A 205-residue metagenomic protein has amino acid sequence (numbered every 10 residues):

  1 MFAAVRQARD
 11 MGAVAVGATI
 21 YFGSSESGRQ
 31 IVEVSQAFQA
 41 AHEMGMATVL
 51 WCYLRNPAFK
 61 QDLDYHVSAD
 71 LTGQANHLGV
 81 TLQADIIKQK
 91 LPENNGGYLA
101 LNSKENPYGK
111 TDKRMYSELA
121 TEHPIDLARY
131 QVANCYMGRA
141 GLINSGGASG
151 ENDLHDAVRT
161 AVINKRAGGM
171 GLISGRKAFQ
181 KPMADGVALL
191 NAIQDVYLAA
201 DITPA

Functional and structural regions predicted by a protein language model:
M1-I143, E151, H155-G171: Alpha/beta enzyme core
G146: Residues at the C-termini of beta-strands that transition into short coil/loop
S149, A178-F179: Short, glycine-/Ser/Thr-/acidic-enriched flexible segments
A167-G168, F179-A205: C-terminal helical cap(s) of enzyme catalytic domains, especially alpha/beta-barrels
